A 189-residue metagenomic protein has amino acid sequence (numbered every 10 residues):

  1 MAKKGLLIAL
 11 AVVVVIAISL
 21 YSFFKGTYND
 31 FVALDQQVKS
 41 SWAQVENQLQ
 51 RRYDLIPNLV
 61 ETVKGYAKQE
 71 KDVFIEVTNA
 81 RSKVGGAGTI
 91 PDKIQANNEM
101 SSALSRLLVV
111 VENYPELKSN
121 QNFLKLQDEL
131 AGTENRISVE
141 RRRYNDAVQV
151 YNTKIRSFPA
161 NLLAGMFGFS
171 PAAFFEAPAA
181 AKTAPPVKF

Functional and structural regions predicted by a protein language model:
M1-F189: A helix-centric hydrophobic-segment signal that preferentially recognizes long, alpha-helical stretches used
